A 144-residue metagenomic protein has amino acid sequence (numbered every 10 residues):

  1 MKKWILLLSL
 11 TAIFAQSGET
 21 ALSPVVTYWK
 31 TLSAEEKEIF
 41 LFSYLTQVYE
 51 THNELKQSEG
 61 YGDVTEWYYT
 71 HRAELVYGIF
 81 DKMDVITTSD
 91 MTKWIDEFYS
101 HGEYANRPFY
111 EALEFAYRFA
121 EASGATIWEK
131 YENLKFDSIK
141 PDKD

Functional and structural regions predicted by a protein language model:
W4-A15: Sec-dependent N-terminal signal peptides
S9, G18, V85-I86: A detector of low-complexity, intrinsically disordered, Ser/Thr/Gly/Pro/Ala-rich segments
A15-T20, D144: N-terminal Sec-dependent export signals
G18-Y69: N-terminal secretory signal peptides
S23, L55-D144: Compact alpha-helical subdomains of small soluble proteins
